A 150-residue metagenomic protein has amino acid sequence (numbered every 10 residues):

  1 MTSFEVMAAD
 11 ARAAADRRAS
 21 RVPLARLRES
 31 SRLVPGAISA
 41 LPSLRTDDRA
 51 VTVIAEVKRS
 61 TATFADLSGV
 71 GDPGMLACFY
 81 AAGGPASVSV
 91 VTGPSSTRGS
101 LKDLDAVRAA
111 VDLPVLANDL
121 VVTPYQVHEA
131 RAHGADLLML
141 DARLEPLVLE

Functional and structural regions predicted by a protein language model:
M1-V115: Conserved N-terminal beta1-alpha1 strand-loop-helix module at the mouth
G84, G134-A135: Active-site-proximal glycine-rich helix-loop-beta segment
S87, L137-L138: A short hydrophobic/small-residue beta-strand
T92-V111, L120-H128, M139-E150: Active-site-adjacent beta->alpha loops and helix N-cap segments on the catalytic face of soluble alpha/beta enzymes
L113, A135-D136: Structural loop-to-beta junction motif characteristic of Rossmann-like glycosyltransferase folds
